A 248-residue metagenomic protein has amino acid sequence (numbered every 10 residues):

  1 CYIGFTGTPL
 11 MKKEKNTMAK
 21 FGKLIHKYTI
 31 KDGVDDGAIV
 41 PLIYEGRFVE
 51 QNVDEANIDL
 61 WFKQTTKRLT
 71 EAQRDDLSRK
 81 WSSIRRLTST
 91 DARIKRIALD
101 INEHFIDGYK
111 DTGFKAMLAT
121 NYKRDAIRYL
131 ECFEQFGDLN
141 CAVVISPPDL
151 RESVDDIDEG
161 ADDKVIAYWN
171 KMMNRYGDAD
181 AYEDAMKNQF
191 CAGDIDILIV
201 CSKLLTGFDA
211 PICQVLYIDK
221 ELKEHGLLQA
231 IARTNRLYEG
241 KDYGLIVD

Functional and structural regions predicted by a protein language model:
C1-K13, G37, L118: Conserved helicase ATPase motor motifs in RecA-like P-loop NTPase domains
Y2-G4, M117, C141-V143, L198-I199 (+2 more regions): Structural recognition of the beta-strand scaffold that forms the well-ordered cores of secreted hydrolase catalytic
T6, N16-G22, D59-W61, C132-G137 (+4 more regions): Short secondary-structure boundary/capping segments
G7-K12, F48-V53, K123-D125, P147-L150 (+3 more regions): Conserved nucleotide-binding/hydrolysis micro-motifs of P-loop NTPases
E14-G113, L130-Q135: Interdomain helical connector at the RecA1-RecA2 junction of SF1/SF2 helicase-like NTPases
Y44, A192, L227-D248: Conserved segment of the helicase C-terminal RecA-like domain
K80-I197: Conserved C-terminal RecA-like helicase domain
I197-V200, L204-Q229, G244-D248: A short beta-strand element within the Helicase C-terminal
